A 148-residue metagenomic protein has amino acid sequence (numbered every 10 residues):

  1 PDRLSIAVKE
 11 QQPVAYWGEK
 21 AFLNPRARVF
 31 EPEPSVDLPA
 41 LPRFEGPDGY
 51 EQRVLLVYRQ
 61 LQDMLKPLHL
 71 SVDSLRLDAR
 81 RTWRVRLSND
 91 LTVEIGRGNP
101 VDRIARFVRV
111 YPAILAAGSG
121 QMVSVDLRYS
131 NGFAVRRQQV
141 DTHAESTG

Functional and structural regions predicted by a protein language model:
P1-G148: Charged, solvent-exposed interaction patches on well-folded alpha/beta domains that mediate macromolecular contacts
